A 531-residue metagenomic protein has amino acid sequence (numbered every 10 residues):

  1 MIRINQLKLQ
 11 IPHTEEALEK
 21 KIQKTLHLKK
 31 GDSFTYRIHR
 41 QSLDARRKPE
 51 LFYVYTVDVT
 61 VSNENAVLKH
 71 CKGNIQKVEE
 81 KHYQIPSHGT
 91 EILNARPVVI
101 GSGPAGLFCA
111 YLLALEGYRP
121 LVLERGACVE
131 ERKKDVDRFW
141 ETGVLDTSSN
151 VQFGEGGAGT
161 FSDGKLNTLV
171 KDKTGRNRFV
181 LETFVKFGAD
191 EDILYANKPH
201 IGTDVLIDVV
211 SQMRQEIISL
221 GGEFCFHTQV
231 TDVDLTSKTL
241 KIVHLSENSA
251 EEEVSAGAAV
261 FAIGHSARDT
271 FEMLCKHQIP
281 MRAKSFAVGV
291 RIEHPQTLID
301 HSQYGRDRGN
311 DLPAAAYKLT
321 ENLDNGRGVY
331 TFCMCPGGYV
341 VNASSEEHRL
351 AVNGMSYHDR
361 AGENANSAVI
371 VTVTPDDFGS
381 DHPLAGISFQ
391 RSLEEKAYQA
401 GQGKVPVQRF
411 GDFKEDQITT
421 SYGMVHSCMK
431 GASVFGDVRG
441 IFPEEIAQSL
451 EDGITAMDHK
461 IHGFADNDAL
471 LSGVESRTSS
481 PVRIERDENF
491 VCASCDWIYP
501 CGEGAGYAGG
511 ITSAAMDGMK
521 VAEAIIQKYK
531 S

Functional and structural regions predicted by a protein language model:
M1-Y53, V57-S531: Residues forming the flavin
